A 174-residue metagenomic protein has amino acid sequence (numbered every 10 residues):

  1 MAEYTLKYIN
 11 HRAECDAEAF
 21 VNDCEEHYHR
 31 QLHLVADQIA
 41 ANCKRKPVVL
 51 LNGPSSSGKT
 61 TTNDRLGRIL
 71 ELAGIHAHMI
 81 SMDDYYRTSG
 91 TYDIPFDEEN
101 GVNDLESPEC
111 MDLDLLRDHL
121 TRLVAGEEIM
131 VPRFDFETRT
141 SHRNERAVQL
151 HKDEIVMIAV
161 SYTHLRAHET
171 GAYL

Functional and structural regions predicted by a protein language model:
M1-H29: Charged, amphipathic alpha-helical linker segments immediately N-terminal to NTP-binding catalytic cores
R45-V48: Pre-Walker A (Motif I) flank of P-loop NTPase domains
L51: Hydrophobic anchor at the beta1->P-loop junction of P-loop NTPases
K59: Conserved lysine of the Walker
T62: Hydrophobic positions on the alpha1 helix immediately C-terminal to the Walker A/P-loop
A73-S89: Short beta-strand-centered segment that lines the nucleotide-binding/catalytic pocket of NTP-utilizing
D93-R133: Conserved nucleotide-sensing/catalytic segment adjacent to the nucleotide-binding pocket in NTP-handling enzymes
T163-T170: Conserved small/polar residues in nucleotide/adenosyl-binding loops
